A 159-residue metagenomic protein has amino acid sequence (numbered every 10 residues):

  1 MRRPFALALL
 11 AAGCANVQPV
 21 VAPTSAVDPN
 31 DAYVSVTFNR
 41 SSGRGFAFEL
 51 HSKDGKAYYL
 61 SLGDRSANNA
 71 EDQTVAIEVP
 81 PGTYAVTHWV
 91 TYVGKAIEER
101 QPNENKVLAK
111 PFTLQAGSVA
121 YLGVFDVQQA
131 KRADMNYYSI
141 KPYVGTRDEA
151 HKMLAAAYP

Functional and structural regions predicted by a protein language model:
M1-A15: Sec-dependent bacterial lipoprotein signal peptides
A15-L60, T91-P159: Primarily secretory-pathway and cell-envelope proteins
Y59-E71: Short, acidic Ser/Thr/Gly-rich low-complexity loop/linker segments typical of extracellular and cell-surface proteins
D64-R65, V75, A109-F112: Beta-strand-rich interaction surfaces with strong enrichment in secreted/lumenal proteins
E71-E78: Short, surface-exposed beta-strand/beta-hairpin micro-motifs centered on an aromatic residue
P80-T87: A short tyrosine-centered beta-strand micro-motif
